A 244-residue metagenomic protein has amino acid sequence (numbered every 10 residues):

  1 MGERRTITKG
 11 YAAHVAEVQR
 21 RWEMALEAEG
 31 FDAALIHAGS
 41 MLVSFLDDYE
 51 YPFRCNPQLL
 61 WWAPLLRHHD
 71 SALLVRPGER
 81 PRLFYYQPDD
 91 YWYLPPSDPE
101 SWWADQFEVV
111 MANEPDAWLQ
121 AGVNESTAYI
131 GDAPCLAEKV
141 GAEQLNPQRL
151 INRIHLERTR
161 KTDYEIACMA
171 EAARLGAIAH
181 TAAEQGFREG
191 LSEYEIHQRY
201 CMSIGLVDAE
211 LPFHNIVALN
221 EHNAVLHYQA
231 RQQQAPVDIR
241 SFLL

Functional and structural regions predicted by a protein language model:
M1-I178: A composition/biophysics-driven feature that prefers long, compositionally simple stretches
T8, A12, T159, G186-G190 (+1 more regions): Hydrophobic alpha-helical scaffolding
D47-R54, L191-L244: Short catalytic-site patches enriched in acidic/histidine residues that coordinate or position cofactors/metals
L60, N152-R158, Q185, H214-N215 (+1 more regions): Flexible, active-site-adjacent loop/turn segments at secondary-structure boundaries
K161-F213: Active-site pocket-lining segments that scaffold enzyme catalytic pockets across diverse folds
